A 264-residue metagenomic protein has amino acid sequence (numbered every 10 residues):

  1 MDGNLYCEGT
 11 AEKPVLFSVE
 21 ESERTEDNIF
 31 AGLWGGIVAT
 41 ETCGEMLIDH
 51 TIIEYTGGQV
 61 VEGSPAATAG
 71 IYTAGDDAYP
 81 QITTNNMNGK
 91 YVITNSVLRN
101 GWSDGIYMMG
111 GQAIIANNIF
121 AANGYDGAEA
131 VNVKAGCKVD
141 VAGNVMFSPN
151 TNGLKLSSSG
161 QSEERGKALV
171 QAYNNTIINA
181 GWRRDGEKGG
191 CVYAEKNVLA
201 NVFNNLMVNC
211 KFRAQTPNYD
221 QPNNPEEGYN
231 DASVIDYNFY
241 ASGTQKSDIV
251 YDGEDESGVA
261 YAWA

Functional and structural regions predicted by a protein language model:
M1-G3, C7-A264: Extracellular beta-rich repeat passengers
